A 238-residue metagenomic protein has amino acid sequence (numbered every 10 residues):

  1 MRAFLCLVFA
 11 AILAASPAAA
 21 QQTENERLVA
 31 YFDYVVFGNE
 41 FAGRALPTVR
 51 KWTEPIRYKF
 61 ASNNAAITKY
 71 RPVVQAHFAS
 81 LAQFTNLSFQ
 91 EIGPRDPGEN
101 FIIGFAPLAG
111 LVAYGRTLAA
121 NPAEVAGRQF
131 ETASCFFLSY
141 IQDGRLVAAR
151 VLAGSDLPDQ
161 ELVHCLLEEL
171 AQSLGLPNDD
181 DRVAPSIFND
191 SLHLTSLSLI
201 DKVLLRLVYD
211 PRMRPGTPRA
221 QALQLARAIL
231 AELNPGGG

Functional and structural regions predicted by a protein language model:
M1-A3: Positively charged n-region of N-terminal signal peptides that target proteins for export
C6-A14: Bacterial N-terminal signal peptides
A19-R57, N64-A66, A133-I141, N234-G238: Disordered inhibitory propeptide/activation segment of secreted metzincin zinc metalloprotease zymogens, centered on
V29, C165-E168, L197: Residue-level recognition of hydrophobic positions within alpha-helical transmembrane segments
A30, Y34, A76, S80-Q83 (+2 more regions): Charged/polar, solvent-exposed surface patches and flexible loops
A42, A120-E161, P177-G238: Metalloprotease/metallohydrolase-associated module, dominated by Zn2+-dependent proteases
N64, Y70-L167, Q172-V183: Metzincin-family zinc-dependent endopeptidase catalytic domain
